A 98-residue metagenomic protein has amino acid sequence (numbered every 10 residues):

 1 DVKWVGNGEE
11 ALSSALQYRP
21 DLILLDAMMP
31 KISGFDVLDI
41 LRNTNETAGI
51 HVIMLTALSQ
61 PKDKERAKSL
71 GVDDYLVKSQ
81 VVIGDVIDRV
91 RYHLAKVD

Functional and structural regions predicted by a protein language model:
D1-G6, S14: Short hydrophobic/Thr-rich beta-strand motif most characteristic of the beta2 strand and flanking loop of CheY-like
V5-G6, M29-I32, L41: Hydrophobic residue at a beta-alpha junction that N-caps the helix immediately following a catalytic beta-strand/loop
Y18-L24, M29: Active-site beta3 strand of CheY-like receiver
P30, A48, Q60: The feature encodes the CheY-like receiver
D85-V97: Receiver (REC) domain switch/output surface
